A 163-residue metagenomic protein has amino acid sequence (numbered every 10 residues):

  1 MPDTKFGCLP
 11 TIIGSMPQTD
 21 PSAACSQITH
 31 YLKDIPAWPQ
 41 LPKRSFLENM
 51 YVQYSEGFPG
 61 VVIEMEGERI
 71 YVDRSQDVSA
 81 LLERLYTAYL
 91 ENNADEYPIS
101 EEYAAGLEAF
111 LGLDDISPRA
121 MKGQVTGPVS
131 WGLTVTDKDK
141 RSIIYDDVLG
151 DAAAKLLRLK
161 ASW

Functional and structural regions predicted by a protein language model:
M1-D146, G150: Alpha/beta catalytic barrel-like cores
D114-R119, A154-W163: Secondary-structure boundary elements
